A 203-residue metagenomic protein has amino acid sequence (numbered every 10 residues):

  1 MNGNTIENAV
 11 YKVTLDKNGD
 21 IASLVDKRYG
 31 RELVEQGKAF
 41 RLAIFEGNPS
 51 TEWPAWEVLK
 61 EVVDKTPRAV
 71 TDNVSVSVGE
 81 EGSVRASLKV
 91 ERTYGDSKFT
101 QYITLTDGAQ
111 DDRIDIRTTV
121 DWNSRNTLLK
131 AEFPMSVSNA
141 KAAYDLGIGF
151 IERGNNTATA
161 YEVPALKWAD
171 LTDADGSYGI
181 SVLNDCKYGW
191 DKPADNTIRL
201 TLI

Functional and structural regions predicted by a protein language model:
M1-I203: C-terminal (or distal) subdomains of carbohydrate-active enzymes
